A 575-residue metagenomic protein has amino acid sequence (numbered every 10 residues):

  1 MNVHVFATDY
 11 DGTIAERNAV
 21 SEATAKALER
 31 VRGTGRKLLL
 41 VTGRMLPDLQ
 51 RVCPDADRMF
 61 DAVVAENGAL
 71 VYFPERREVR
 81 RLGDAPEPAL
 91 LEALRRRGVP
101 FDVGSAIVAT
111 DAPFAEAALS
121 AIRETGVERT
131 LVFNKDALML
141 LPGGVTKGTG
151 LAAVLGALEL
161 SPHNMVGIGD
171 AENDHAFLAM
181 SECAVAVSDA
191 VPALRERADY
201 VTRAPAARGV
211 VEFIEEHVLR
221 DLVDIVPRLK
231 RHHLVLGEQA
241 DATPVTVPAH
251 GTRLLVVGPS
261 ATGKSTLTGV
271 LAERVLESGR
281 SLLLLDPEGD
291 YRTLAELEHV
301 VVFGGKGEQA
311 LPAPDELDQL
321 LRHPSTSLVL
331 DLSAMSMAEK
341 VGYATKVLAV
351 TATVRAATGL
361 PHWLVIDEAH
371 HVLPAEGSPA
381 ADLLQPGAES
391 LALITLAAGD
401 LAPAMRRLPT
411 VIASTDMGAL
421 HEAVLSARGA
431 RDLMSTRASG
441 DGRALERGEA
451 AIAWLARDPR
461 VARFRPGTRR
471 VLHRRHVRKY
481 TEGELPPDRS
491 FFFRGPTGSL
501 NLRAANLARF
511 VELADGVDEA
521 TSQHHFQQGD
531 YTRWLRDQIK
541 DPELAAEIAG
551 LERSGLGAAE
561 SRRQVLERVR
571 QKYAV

Functional and structural regions predicted by a protein language model:
M1-V5, S21, L141, G148-K230: Mg2+-dependent phosphoryl-transfer enzymes with acidic/Ser/Thr/Gly-rich catalytic loops
R17-A106: Active-site phosphate-binding/coordination module
A56-M59, N67, T125-G126, M180-S181 (+4 more regions): Short, structured coil segments at secondary-structure junctions
R58, S390, A397-D458: Conserved ATP-driven motor cores of ASCE-family P-loop NTPases powering translocation/secretion/packaging/pilus
E87-S181: Conserved acidic, metal-coordinating active-site core of Asp-based, Mg2+-dependent phosphoryl-transfer enzymes
K230-W363, L373-A392, L396-D400, M405-L408: P-loop NTPase catalytic phosphate-binding loop
A438-V575: Terminal, compositionally biased segments used for targeting/anchoring and flexible tails
